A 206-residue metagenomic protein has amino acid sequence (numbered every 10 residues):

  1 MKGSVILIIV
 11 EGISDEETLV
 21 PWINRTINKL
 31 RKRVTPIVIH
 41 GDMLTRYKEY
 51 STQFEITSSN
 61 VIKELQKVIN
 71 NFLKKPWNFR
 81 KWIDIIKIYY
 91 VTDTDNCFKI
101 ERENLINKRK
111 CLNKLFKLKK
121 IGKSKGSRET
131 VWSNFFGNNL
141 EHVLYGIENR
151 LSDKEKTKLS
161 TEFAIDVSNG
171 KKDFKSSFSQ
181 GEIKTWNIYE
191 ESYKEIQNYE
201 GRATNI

Functional and structural regions predicted by a protein language model:
M1-G3, E16-I206: C-terminal accessory helical subdomains adjacent to catalytic cores in phosphodiester- and nucleotide-handling enzymes
V5-I9: Conserved beta-strand elements of the Class I
